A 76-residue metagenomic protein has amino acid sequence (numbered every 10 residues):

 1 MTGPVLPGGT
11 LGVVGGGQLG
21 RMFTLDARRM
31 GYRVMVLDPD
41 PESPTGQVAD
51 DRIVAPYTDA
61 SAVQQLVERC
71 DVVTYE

Functional and structural regions predicted by a protein language model:
M1-E76: ATP-binding N-terminal substructure of ATP-dependent carboxylate-amine bond-forming enzymes
